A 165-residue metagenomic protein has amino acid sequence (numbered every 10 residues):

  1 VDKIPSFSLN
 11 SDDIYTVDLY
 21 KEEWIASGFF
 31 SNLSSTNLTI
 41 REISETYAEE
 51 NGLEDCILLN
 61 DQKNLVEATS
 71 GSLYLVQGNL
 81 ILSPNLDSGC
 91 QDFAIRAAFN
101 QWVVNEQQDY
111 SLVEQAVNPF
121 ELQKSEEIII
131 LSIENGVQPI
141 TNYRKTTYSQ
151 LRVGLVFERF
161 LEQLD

Functional and structural regions predicted by a protein language model:
V1-D165: Helix-start/capping segments and mature chain N-termini
